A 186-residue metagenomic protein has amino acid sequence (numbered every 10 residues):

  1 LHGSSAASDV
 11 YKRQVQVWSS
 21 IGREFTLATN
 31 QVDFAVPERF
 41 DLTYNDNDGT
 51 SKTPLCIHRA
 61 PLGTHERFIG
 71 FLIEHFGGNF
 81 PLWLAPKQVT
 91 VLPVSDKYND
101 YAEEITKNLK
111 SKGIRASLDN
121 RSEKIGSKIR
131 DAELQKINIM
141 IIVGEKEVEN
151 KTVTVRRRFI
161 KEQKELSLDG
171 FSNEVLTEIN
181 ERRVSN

Functional and structural regions predicted by a protein language model:
L1-A7, Y11: Single conserved hydrophobic/aromatic residue that forms the stacking wall/gate of nucleotide- or nucleobase-binding
S4-S5, Q16-S20, L27-N30, T43-N45 (+5 more regions): Generic beta-strand/beta-sheet core signal
S8, Q16-W18, Q31-F34, F80-L82 (+2 more regions): Replace "in large, NTP-powered and nucleic-acid-processing enzymes" with "in large, NTP-powered factors and other
V15, T64-H65, V89, A132 (+2 more regions): Hydrophobic, well-ordered secondary-structure elements that form the walls of internal hydrophobic environments
V17, G22, F34, L42 (+1 more regions): Metal-dependent DNA phosphodiester-chemistry modules and their immediately adjacent helices/loops in DNA-processing
N30-V32, P37-Y44, D48-W83, L176: C-terminal, non-catalytic macromolecule-binding modules
F76-R130: Generic long, charged, amphipathic alpha-helical segments
T106-E174: C-terminal structured "cap/appendage" subdomains that terminate the fold
